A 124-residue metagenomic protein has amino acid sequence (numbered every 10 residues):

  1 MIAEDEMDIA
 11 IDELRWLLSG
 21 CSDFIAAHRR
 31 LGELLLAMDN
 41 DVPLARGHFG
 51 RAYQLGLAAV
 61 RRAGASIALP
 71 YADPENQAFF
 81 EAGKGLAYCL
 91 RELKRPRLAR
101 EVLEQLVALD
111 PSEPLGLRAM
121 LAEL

Functional and structural regions predicted by a protein language model:
E4, M38-D39, L93: Structural motif corresponding to the intra-repeat A-B loop/turn of tetratricopeptide repeats
M7, D41-V42, P96: TPR-repeat structural position
R15, G50, Q54-L57, E104: Alpha-solenoid helical repeat scaffolds
F24-I25, A59, P96, P111-P114: Residue-level recognition of tetratricopeptide repeat
A27, R62, A82, G116-L117: TPR alpha-solenoid repeat register
